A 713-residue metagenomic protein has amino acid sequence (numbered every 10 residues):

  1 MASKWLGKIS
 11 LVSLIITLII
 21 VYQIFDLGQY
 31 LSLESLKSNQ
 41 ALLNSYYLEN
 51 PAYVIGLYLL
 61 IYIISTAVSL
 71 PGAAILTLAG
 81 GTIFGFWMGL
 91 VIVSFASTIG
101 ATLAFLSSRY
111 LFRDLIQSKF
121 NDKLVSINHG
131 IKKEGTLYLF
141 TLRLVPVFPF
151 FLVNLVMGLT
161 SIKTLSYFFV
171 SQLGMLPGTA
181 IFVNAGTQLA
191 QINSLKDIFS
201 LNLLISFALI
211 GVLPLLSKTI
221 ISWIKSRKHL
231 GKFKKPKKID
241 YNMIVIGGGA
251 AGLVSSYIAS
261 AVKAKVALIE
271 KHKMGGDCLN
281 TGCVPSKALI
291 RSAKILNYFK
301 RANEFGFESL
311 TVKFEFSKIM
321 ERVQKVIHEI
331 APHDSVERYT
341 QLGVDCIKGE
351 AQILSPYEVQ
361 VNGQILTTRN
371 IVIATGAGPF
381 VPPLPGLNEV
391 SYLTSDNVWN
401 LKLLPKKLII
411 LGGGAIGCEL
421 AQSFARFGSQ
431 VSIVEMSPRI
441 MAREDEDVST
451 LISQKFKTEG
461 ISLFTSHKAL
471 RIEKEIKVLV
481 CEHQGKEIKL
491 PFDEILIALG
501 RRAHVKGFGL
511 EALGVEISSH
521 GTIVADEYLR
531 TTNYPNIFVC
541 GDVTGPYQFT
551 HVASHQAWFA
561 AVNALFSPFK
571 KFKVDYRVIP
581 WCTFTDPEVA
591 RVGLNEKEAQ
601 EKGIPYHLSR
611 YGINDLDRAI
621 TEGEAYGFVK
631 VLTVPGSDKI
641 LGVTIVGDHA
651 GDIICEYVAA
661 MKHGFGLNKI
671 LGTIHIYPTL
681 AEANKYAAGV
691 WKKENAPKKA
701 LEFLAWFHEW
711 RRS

Functional and structural regions predicted by a protein language model:
A2, L18-Y58, S94, T98-N154 (+3 more regions): Membrane-interfacial helix-loop-helix
S10-L11, A52-F95, N128-L189, I224: Hydrophobic alpha-helical membrane segments of integral membrane proteins
D240-L268, G417-R426: N-terminal Rossmann-like FAD-binding beta1-loop-alpha1 element of flavoenzymes
I246-G248, S260-H272, V284, A288-S292 (+3 more regions): Flexible, glycine-rich terminal cap/loop adjacent to redox cofactors in electron-transfer oxidoreductases
I258-A264, I269-L404, S437-M441, D447-V448 (+6 more regions): Glycine-rich flavin
N388-L404, K489-K570, C655-E656, L671: FAD-site-proximal beta/loop scaffold in flavoenzymes
K402-E444, F549: Rossmann-like NAD(P)H-binding beta-loop-alpha module
E444-L451, C540-E598, L680-K699: A conserved FAD-binding loop/helix module that cradles the flavin
